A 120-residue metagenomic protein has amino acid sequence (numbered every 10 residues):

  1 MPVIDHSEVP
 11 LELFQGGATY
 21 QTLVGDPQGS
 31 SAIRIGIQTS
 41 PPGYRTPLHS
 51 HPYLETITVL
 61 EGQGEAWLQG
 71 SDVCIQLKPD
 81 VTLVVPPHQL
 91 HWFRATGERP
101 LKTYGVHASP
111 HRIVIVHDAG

Functional and structural regions predicted by a protein language model:
M1-I33, V116-G120: A short, N-terminal "cap"/entry segment at the start of jelly-roll beta-barrel domains of the cupin/DSBH fold
G36-H51, P87: Conserved short histidine dyad/triad with adjacent acidic residue
Q38, T56, V84, R99-I115: A short hydrophobic beta-strand segment most commonly corresponding to one strand of the jelly-roll/cupin
Y44-P47, G62-L68: Short beta-strand segments in beta-sandwich/barrel cores
L54-G64: Glycine- and acidic-residue-biased ligand/ion/polar-headgroup-sensing regions
S71-P87: Short acidic-glycine-tyrosine-enriched beta hairpin
